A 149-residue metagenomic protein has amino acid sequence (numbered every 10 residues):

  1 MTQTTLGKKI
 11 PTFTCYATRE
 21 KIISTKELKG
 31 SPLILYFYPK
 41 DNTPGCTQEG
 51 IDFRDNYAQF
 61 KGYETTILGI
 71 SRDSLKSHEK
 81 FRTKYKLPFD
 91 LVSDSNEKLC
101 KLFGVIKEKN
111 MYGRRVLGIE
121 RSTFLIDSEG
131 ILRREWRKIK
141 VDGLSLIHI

Functional and structural regions predicted by a protein language model:
M1-H148: Chalcogenol-based redox active-site neighborhoods
